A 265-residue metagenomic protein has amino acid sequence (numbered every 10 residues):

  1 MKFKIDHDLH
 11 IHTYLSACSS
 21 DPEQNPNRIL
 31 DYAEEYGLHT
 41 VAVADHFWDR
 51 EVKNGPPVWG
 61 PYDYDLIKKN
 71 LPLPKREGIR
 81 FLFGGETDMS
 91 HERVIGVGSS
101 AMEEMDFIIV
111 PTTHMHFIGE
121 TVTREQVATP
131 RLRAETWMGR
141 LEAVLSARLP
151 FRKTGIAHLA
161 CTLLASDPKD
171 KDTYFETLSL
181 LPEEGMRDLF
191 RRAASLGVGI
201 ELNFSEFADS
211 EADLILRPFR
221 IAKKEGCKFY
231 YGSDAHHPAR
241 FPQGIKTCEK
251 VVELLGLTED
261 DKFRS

Functional and structural regions predicted by a protein language model:
M1-Y14, N27, K169-S265: Charged catalytic cores and adjacent phosphate/nucleic-acid-binding surfaces used for phosphate/nucleic-acid chemistry
K2-G139, H237-P242: A metal-dependent hydrolase metal-coordination microenvironment
P22, V110-R191, L196-I200, S205-D209: Divalent metal-binding pocket/active-site signature
L30, E34, L145-L149, K223 (+1 more regions): Non-catalytic positions within long, well-ordered alpha-helices that form the structural scaffold/packing of enzyme
N70-L71, V144, C248, V252: Hydrophobic alpha-helical packing residues
G78, E104-M105, K153, G197 (+1 more regions): A generic structural signal for alpha->beta connector loops
E86, C161, R264-S265: Residues that form or immediately flank small-molecule/cofactor binding pockets and catalytic motifs
